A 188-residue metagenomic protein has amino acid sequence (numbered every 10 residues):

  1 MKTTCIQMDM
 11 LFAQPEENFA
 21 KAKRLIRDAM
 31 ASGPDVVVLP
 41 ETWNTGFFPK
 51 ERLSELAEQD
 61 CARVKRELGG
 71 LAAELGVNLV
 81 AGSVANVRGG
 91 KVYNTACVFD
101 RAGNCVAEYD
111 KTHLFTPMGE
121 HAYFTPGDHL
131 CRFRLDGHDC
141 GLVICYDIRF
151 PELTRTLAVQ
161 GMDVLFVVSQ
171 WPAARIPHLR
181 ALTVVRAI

Functional and structural regions predicted by a protein language model:
M1-C5: Extreme N-terminal starter segment of soluble prokaryotic enzymes
I6, V80-G82, L165-S169: Short beta-strands and strand-loop turn motifs
Q7, G33, G161: Conserved functional loop/turn residues at catalytic and ligand-binding sites
Q7-A13: Short polar catalytic/cofactor-binding loops
P15-E16, R24-R101, E108, W171-I188: Cys-nucleophile CN-hydrolase/nitrilase-fold catalytic domain and related Cys-dependent amidase chemistry that acts on
E17-R27, I148-R155: Short, acidic/polar
D60, R66, V87-Q160, V168 (+1 more regions): Active-site catalytic loop in hydrolytic enzyme cores
